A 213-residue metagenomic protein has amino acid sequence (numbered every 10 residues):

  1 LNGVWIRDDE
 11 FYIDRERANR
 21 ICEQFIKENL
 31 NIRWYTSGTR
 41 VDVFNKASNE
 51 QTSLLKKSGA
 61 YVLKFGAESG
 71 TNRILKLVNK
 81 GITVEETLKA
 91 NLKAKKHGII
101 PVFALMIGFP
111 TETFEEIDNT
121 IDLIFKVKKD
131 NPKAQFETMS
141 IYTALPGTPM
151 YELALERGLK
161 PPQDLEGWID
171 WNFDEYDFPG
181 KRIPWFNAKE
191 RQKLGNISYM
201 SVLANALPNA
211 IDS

Functional and structural regions predicted by a protein language model:
L1, V84-F114, R191-S213: Glycine/serine-rich loop-strand microenvironments at binding/catalytic pocket rims
L1-V102, F109: Conserved SAM/AdoMet-binding glycine-rich loop
W5, G59-V62, P101-A104, K129 (+3 more regions): Generic preference for well-ordered secondary structure
N45-A47, E112, P146-T148: Intrinsically disordered, low-complexity acidic/polar segments
E68, M106, S140-A144: Short loop/turn motifs enriched for small/polar and acidic residues
N79, F109-E112, I183-F186: Pocket-edge positions in alpha/beta enzyme catalytic cores
E115-S213: C-terminal accessory regions of radical SAM enzymes
